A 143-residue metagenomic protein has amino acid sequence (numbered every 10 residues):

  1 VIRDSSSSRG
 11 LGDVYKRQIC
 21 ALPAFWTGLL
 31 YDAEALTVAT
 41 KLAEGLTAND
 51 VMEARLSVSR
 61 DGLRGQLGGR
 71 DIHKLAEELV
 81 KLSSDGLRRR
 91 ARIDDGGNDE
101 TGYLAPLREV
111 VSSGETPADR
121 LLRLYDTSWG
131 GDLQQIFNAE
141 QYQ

Functional and structural regions predicted by a protein language model:
V1-Y15: Short, small-residue-biased leader/transition segments that mark boundaries at the very start of proteins
S8, D32, L46-T47, S128-Q135: Alpha-helix initiation/capping motif
G12-G96: Substrate-recognition/cap regions that form aromatic- and gly/pro-loop-enriched pockets for small-molecule ligands
E77-Q143: C-terminal regions of mature proteins
